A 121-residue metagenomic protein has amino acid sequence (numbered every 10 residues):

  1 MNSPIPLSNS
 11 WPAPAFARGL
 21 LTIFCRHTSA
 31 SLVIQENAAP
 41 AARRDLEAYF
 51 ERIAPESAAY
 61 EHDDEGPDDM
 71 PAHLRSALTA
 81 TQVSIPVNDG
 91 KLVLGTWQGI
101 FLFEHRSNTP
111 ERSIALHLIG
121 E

Functional and structural regions predicted by a protein language model:
M1-E121: Active-site histidine-anchored catalytic micro-motif
